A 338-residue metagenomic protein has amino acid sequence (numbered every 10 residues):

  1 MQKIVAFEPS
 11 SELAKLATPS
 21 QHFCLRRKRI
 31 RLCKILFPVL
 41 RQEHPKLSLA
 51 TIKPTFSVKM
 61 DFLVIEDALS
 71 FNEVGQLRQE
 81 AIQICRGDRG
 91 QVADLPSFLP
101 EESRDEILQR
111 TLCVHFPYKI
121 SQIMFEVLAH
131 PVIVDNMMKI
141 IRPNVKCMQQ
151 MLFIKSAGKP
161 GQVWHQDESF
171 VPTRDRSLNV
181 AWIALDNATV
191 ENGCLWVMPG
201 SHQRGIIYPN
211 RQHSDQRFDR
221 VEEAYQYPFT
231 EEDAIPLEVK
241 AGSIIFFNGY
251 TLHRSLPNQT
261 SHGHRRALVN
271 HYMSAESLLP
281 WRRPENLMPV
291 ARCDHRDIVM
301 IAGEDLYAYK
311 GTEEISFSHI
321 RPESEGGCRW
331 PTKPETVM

Functional and structural regions predicted by a protein language model:
I4, E8-S10, P19, G87 (+2 more regions): Non-heme Fe(II)/2-oxoglutarate
I4-K59, E66-W164, F170-T173, N210 (+1 more regions): Non-heme Fe(II)-dependent double-stranded beta-helix
S70-F71, F153-I154, K159, S169 (+4 more regions): Short, solvent-exposed loop/turn segments at secondary-structure junctions
F98, Q166, D219-D233, H262-H264 (+1 more regions): Short, surface-exposed loop/helix-turn segments at secondary-structure junctions that function as lids/hinges flanking
M151, Q166, I183-N187, P199: Short, structured patches in soluble enzyme cores that scaffold and shape functional sites
D167-L178, E232-D233, V239, G263-H264: A short beta-loop-beta micro-motif enriched in histidine and acidic residues
P172-V190, E238, F246, H271-A275: Short, conserved beta-strand element in jelly-roll/cupin
A188-R254: Double-stranded beta-helix
